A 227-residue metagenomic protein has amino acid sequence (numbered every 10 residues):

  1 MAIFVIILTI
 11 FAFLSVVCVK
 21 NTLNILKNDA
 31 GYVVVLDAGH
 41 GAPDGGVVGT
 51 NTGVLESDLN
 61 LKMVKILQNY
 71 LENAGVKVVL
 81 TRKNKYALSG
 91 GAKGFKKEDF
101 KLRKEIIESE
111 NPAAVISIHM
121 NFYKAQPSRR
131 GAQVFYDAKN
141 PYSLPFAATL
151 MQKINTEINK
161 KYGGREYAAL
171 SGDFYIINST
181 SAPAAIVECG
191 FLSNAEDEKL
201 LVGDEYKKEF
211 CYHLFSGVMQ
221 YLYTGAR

Functional and structural regions predicted by a protein language model:
A2-V17: Hydrophobic membrane-insertion alpha-helices, especially the h-region of bacterial N-terminal signal peptides
V19-V35, H40-P145: Catalytic-core regions of hydrolytic enzymes
A42, F122, T156, L192-S193: Active-site/binding-pocket entry motifs
K65-V76, E108-P112, M120, M151-K160 (+3 more regions): Sec-exported extracytoplasmic/periplasmic mature domains
E110, S117, E166-R227: Active-site-adjacent mobile loop/cap segments within catalytic or ligand-binding domains
Y142-A168: Active-site-adjacent substrate-binding region of metalloamidase/peptidase-like peptide-processing proteins
